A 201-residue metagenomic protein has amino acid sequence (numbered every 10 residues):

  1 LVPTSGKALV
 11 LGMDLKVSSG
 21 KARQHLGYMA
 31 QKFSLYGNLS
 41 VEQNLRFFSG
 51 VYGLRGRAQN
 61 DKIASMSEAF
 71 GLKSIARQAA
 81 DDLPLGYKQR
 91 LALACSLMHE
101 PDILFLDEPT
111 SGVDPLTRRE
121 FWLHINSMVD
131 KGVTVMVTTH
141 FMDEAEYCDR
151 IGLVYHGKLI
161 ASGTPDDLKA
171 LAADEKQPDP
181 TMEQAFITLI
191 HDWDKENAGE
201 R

Functional and structural regions predicted by a protein language model:
G6-D14, K21-A22: Conserved ABC transporter NBD signature motif
N38, A79-G86: Conserved ABC ATPase signature
R46, G50, R57-I75: Conserved ABC ATPase "signature" region
E100: Conserved catalytic motifs of ABC-family nucleotide-binding domains
L104-D107: Catalytic Walker B motif of ABC-type/P-loop ATPase nucleotide-binding domains
S162-G163: ABC ATPase "signature
